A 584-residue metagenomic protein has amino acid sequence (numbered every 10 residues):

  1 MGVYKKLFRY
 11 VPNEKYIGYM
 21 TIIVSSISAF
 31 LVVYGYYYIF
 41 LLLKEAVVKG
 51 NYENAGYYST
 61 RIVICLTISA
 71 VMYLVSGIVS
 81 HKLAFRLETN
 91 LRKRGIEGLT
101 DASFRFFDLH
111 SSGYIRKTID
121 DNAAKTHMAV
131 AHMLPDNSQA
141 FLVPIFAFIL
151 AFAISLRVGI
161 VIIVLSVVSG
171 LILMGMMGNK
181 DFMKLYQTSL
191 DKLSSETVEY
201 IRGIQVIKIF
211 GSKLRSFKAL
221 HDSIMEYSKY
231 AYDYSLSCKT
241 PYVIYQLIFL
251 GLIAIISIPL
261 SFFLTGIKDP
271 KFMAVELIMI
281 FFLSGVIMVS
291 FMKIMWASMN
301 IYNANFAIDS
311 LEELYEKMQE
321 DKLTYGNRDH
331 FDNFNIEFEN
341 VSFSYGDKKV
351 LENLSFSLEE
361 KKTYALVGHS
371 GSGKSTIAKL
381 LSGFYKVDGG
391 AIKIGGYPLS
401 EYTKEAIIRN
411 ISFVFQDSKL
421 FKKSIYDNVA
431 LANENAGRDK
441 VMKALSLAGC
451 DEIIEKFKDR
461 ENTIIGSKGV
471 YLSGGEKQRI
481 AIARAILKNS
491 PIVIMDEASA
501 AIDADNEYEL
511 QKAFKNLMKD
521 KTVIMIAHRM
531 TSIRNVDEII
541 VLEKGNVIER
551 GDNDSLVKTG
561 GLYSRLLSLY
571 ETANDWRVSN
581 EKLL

Functional and structural regions predicted by a protein language model:
M1-L31, N54-Y58, S80, K125 (+6 more regions): Membrane-integrated ABC transporters
R9-Y16, F104, D121-V130, L134 (+6 more regions): An intracellular "coupling" helix at the cytosolic face of ABC transporter transmembrane type-1 domains
Y16-G35, V47-E88, A274-F282, V289: Transmembrane-helix motif of ABC transporter permease domains
I27-L41, I68-V71, P135-M177, L236-S284: A hydrophobic transmembrane-helix motif
K93, K393, E401, Y426-S467 (+3 more regions): ABC ATPase nucleotide-binding domain helical subdomain, centered on the C-loop/LSGGQ "ABC signature"
L193, S212, L236-K239, I287-E316 (+1 more regions): Cytosolic ends of transmembrane helices, especially the final helix of ABC transmembrane type-1 domains
S382: Helix-to-loop junction immediately C-terminal to a conserved catalytic motif
K512, R529, R534-L584: C-terminal portion of ABC ATPase nucleotide-binding domains
